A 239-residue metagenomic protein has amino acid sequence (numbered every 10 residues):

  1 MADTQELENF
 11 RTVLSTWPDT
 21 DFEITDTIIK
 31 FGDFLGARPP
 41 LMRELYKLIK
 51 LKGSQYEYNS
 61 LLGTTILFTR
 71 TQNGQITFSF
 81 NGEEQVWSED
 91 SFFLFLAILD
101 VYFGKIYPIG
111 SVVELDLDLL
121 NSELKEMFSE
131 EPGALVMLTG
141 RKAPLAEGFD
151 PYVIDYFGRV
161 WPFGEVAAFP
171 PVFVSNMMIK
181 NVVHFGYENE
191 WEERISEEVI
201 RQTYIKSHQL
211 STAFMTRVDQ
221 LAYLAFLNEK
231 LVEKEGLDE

Functional and structural regions predicted by a protein language model:
M1-R70, F226-E239: N-terminal intrinsically disordered, low-complexity, charge/repeat-rich segments that act as generic
K30, K47-K52, K105, K125 (+5 more regions): Context-gated lysine
F31, S79-N121: Mixed-charge, Lys/Arg-rich low-complexity intrinsically disordered regions
L35, K50-S54, N59-I76, S129-G186: Basic/aromatic-rich interaction segments and small domains that mediate binding to polyanionic partners
N73-G74, G82, E229: Intrinsic-disorder/low-complexity loop/linker signature
D90, P151-E239: Intrinsically disordered, low-complexity, charged/polar segments
F103-L145: A contiguous binding-surface segment within folded domains or other stable secondary-structure elements
